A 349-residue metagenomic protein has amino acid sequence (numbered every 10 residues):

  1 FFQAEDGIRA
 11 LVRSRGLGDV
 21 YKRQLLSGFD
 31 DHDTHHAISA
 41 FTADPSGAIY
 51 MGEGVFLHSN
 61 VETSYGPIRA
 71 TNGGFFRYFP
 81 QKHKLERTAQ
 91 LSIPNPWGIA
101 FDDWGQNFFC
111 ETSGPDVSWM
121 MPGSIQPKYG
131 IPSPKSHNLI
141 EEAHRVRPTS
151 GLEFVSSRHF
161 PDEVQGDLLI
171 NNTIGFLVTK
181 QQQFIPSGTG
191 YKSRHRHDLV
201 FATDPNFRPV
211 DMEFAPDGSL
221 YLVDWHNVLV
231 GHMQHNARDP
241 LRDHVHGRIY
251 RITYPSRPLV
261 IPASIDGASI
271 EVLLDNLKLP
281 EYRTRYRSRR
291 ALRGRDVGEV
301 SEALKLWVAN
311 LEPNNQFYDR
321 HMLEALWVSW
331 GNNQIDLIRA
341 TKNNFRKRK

Functional and structural regions predicted by a protein language model:
F2-A10: Short, exposed "boundary/linker" segments that immediately precede the start of a downstream structural module
R9, R15-D275, R283-R287, A291-R293: Beta-propeller domains with acidic blade repeats across secreted/periplasmic ectodomains and cytosolic WD/CNH propellers
L11-G18, T341-K349: Short, intrinsically disordered, charge-balanced linker/junction segments flanking boundaries in proteins
V164-N172, N310, Q316-M322: Beta-propeller domains
V260-A263, R283-V297, D319-Q334, R339-N343 (+1 more regions): Structural detector for internal amphipathic alpha-helices that build alpha-solenoid repeat scaffolds
D266-D275, V297-E312, N333-N344: Amphipathic alpha-helical scaffolding segments comprising HEAT/armadillo-like alpha-solenoid repeats
